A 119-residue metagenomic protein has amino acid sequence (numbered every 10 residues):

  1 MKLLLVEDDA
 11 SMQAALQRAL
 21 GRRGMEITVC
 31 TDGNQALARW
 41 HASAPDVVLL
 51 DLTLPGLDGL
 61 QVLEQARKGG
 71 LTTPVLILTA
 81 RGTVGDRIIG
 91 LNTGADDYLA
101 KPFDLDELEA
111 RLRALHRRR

Functional and structural regions predicted by a protein language model:
M1-R119: N-terminal/domain-start alpha-helical segments
